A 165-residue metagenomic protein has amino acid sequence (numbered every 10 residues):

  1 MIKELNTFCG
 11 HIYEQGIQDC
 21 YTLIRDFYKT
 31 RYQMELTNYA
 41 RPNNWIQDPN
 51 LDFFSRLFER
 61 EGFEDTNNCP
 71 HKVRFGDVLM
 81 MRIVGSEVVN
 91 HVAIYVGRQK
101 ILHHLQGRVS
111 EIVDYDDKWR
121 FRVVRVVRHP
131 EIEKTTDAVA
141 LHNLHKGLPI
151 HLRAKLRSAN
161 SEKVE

Functional and structural regions predicted by a protein language model:
M1-I17: Long, hydrophobic N-terminal alpha-helical segment
I2, R41-S110: ...with weaker cross-activation on analogous glycine-rich loops/strands in unrelated enzymes
K3, D114-T136, K146: Intrinsically disordered, low-complexity, charged/polar segments
N6, H11, S110-V113, D117: Flexible, active-site-adjacent loop/turn segments at secondary-structure boundaries
I12-R31: Active-site nucleophilic cysteine motif
L36-A40: Conserved nucleotide-cofactor-binding alpha/beta core module
H129-E165: Long, low-complexity intrinsically disordered regions
